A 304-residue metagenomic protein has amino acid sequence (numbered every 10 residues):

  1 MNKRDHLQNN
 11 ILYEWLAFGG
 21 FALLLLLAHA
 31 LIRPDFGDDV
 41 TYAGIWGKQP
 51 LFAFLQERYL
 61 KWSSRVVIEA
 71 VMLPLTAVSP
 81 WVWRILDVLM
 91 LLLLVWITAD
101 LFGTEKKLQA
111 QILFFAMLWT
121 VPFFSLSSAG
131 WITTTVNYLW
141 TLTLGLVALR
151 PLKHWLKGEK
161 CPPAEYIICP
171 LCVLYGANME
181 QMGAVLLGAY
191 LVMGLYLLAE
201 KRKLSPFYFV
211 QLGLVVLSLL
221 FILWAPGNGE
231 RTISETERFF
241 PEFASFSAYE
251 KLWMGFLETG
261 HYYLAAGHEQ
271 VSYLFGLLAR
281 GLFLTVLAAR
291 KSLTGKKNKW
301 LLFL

Functional and structural regions predicted by a protein language model:
M1-L25: Start-transfer (signal-anchor) and selected internal transmembrane alpha helices of multi-pass inner/ER membrane
H29-V82, Q181-G188, L198-A289, L301-L304: Transmembrane catalytic cores of multi-pass membrane glycosyltransferases and polysaccharide-assembly enzymes
R65, Q111-K153, M179, L304: Membrane-interface micro-motifs in multi-pass membrane enzymes
I85-Q109, V147: Transmembrane-helix motifs of polytopic, lipid-linked glycan transferases
D87, L91, N137-A148, V185-M193: Hydrophobic core segments of transmembrane alpha-helices in multi-pass, intramembrane catalytic enzymes
Q111-T120, F209-V216, T294-L304: Transmembrane alpha-helix segments characteristic of polytopic inner-membrane glycan-assembly/cell-envelope
T120-G130, I222-G229, A289-S292: Juxtamembrane "helix-exit" motif on the non-cytosolic side of transmembrane helices
P163-A189: Membrane-interface alpha helices of multi-pass inner-membrane proteins
